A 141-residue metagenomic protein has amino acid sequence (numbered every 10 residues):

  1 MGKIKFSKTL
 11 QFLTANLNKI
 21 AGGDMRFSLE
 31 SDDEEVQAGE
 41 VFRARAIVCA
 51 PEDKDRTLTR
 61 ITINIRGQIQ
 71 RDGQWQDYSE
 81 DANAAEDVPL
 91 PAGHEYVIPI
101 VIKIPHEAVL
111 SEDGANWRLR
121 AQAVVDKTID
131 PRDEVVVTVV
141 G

Functional and structural regions predicted by a protein language model:
M1-G22: A eukaryote-biased signal for short, well-structured alpha-helical docking elements
G22-S28, R71-E86, D130-P131: Short beta-strand and strand-turn-strand segments in soluble, beta-rich domains
E34-C49: Contiguous beta-strand segments within globular domains
A50-R60: A short beta-turn/strand-edge loop motif at beta-sheet boundaries
R56, H106-R118: Short glycine/proline/serine/threonine-rich loop/turn segments at secondary-structure transition edges
Q76-A108: A beta-strand/beta-hairpin structural motif
A82, T128-G141: Short beta-strand elements
